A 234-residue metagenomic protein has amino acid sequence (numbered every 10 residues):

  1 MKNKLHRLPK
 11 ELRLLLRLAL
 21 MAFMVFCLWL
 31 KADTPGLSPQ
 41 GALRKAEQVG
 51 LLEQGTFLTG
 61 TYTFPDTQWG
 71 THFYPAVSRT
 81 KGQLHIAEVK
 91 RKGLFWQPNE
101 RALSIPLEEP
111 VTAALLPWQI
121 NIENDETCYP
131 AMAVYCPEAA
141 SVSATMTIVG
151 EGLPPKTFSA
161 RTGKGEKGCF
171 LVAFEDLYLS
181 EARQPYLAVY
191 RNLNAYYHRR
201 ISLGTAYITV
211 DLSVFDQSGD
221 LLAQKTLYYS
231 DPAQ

Functional and structural regions predicted by a protein language model:
M1-L12: N-terminal Lys/Arg-rich, disordered targeting/topogenic segments
N3, N99, N121-N124, N192-N194 (+1 more regions): Detector for Asparagine
K10-A32: Hydrophobic membrane-insertion alpha-helices, especially the h-region of bacterial N-terminal signal peptides
W29-N124, G163: N-terminal export/targeting and maturation segments
D66-Q68, E123-E126, E138, G204-A206: Solvent-exposed loop and beta-edge segments used for protein-protein assembly and interaction
P98-E181: Non-cytosolic head/periplasmic domains of membrane-anchored proteins
A144-Q234: Ser/Thr-rich low-complexity repeats and stalk/linker segments
